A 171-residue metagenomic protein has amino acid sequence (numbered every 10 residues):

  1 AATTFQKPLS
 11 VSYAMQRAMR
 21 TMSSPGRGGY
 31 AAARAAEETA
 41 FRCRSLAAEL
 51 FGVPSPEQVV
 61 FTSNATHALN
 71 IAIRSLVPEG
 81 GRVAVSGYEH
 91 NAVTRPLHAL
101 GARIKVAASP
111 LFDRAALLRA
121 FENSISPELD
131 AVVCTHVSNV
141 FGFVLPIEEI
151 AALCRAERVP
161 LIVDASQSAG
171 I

Functional and structural regions predicted by a protein language model:
A1-I171: Pyridoxal 5′-phosphate
